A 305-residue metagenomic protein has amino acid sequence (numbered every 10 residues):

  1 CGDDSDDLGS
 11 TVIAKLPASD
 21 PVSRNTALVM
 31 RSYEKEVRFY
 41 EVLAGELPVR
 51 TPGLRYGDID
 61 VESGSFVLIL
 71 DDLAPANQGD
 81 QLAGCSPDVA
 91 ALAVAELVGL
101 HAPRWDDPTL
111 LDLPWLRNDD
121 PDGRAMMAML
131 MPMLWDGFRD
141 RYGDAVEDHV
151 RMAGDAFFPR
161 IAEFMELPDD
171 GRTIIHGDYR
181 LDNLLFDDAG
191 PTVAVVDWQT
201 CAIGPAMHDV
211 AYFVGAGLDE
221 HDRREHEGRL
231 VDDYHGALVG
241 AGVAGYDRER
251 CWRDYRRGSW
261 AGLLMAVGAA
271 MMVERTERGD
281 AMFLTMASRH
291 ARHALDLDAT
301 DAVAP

Functional and structural regions predicted by a protein language model:
C1-D4, S10-I13, F158-A206: Active-site acidic catalytic loop and adjacent metal/ATP-binding pocket of ATP-dependent phosphoryl transfer enzymes
G2-A128, A206-M207, D222, A244 (+1 more regions): Conserved ATP-binding subdomain of kinase catalytic cores across diverse folds
R38, T200, A206-V243, S259-G279: Active-site activation/catalytic loop segments of kinase-like enzymes and analogous catalytic loops in related
L43, L100-P103, R160, F213-A216 (+2 more regions): Generic, well-ordered alpha-helical scaffold segments in large soluble proteins
E62, V89, G171, I175-H176 (+5 more regions): Secondary-structure capping and boundary motifs in well-ordered enzyme cores
N77-H176, D188, M282-T285, A294-P305: ATP-dependent phospho-/nucleotidyl transfer catalytic cores
V243-S259, H290: All-alpha amphipathic helical-bundle segments outside canonical DNA-binding/catalytic cores that form hydrophobic
S259-P305: ATP/Mg2+ or Mg2+-diphosphate-binding catalytic cores that bind nucleotide phosphates or diphosphates via glycine-rich
